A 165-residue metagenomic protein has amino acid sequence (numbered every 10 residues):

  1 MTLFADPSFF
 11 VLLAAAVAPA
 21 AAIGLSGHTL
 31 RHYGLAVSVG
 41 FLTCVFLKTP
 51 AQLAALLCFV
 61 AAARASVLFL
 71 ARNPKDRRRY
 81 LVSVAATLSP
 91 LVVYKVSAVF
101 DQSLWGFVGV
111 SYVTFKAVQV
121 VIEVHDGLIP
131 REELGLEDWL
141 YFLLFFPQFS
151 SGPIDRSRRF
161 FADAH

Functional and structural regions predicted by a protein language model:
M1-H165: Membrane-embedded transmembrane alpha-helical bundles that form the catalytic cores of multi-pass lipid-modifying
